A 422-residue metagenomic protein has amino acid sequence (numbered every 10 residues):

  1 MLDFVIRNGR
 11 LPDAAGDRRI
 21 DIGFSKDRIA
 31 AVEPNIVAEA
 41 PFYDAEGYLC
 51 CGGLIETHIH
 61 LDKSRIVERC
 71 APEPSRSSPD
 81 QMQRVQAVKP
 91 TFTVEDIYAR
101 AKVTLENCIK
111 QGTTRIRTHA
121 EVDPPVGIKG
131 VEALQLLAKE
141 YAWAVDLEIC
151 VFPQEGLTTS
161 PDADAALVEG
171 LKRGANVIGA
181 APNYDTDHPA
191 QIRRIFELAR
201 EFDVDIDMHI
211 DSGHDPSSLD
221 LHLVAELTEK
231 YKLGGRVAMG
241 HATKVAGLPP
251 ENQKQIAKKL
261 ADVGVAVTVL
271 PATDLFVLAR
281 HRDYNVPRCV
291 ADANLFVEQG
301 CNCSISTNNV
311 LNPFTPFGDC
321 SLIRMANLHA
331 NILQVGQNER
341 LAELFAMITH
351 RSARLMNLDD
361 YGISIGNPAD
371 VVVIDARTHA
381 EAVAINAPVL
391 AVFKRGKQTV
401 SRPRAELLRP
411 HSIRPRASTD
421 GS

Functional and structural regions predicted by a protein language model:
M1-I20, S25-K26, A30-I36, A342-S422: Active-site microenvironment of metallo-dependent hydrolases
L2-N8, N35-R76, K110: Replace "His-x-His-based motif
G9, I22, D27, G47 (+12 more regions): Divalent metal-coordination and catalytic microenvironments
C50, V67-H119, P125-E140, A165-K172: Alpha-helical scaffold segments that flank or form the walls of functional sites
G52-S64, A120, D205-H214: Histidine-centered catalytic micro-motifs
R65-I97, F202, D220-A238, T243 (+3 more regions): Active-site gating loops and adjacent loop-to-helix segments of metal-dependent hydrolytic enzymes
K129-W143, T159-A266, R282-I305, Y361: Histidine/acidic residue-rich metal-binding segments in metalloenzymes
D205, E226-V237, T273, V277 (+1 more regions): His/Asp/Glu-enriched, well-ordered alpha-helical/loop segment that forms or immediately abuts the divalent-metal
